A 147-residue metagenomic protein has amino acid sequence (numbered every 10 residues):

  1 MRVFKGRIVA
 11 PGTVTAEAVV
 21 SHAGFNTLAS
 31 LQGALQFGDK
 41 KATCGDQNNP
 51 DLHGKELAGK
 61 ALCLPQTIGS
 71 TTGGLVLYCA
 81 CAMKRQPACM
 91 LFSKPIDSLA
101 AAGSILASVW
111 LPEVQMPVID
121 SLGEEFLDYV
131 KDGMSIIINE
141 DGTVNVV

Functional and structural regions predicted by a protein language model:
V3-A10, V14, S21-T143: Feature captures the catalytic cores and cofactor-binding loops of soluble hydro-lyases/lyases that act on carboxylate
